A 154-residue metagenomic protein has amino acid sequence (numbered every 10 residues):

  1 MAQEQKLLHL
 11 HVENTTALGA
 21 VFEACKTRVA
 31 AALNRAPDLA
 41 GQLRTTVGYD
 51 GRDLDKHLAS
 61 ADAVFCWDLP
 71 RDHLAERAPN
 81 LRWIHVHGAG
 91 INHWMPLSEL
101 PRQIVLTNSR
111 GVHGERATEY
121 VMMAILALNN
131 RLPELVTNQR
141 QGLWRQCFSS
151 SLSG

Functional and structural regions predicted by a protein language model:
M1-A61: N-terminal glycine-/charge-rich "phosphate-binding" loop or analogous flexible N-terminal tail
Q3, P101, S150-G154: Short, flexible coil/linker segments at domain boundaries that flank nucleotide/cofactor-interacting
Q5-H9, V105, G154: Residues that mark the start of a beta-strand
G48-D55, D68-D72, Q146: Structural motif corresponding to alpha-helix initiation and N-cap regions
D55-K56, P96-S98, F148-S149: Short secondary-structure boundary/capping segments
S60-R140: Phosphate/diphosphate ligand-binding glycine-rich loop within oxidoreductases
V136-G154: Glycine-rich NAD(P)-binding loop of Rossmann-like domains
